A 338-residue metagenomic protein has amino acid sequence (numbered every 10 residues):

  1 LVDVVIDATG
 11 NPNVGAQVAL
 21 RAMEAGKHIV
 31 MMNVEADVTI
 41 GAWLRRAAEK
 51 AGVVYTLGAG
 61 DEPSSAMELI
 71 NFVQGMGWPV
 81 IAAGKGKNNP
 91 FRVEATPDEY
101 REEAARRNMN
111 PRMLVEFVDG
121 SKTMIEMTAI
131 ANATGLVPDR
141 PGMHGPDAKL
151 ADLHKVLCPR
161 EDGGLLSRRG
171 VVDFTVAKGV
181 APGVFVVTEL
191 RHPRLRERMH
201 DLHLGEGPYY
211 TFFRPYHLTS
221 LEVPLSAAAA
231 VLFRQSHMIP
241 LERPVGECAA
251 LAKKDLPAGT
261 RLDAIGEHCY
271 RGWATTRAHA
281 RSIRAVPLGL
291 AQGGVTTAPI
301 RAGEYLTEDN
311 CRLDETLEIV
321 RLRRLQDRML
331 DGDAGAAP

Functional and structural regions predicted by a protein language model:
D3-I6: N-terminal Rossmann-like NAD(P) cofactor-binding module of classical short-chain dehydrogenase/reductase
A8-T9, M32-V34, G58-G60, A83-K85 (+3 more regions): Fold-independent oxyanion-binding glycine-rich loops and adjacent beta-strand/coil segments at enzyme active sites
T9-A25, M32-D61: Rossmann-fold NAD(P)-binding glycine/threonine-rich loop
G15-Q17, G41, R92, M143 (+1 more regions): Short glycine-/acidic-enriched loop or helix-start segments at secondary-structure transitions that form or flank
G41-A42, M67, R92-V93, L150-A151 (+1 more regions): Short Asp/Glu-rich motifs
A48-G52, T56-K122: Rossmann-like NAD(P)H-binding beta-loop-alpha module
R101-P338: C-terminal catalytic/substrate-binding lobe primarily of soluble NAD(P)-dependent oxidoreductases
